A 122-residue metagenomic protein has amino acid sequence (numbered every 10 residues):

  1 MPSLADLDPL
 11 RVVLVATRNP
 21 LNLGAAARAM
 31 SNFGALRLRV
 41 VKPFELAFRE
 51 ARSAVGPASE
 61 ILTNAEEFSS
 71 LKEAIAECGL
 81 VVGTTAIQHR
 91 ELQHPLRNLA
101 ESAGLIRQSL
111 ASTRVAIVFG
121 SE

Functional and structural regions predicted by a protein language model:
M1-E122: Post-transcriptional modification and biogenesis factors for structured RNAs of the translation apparatus
